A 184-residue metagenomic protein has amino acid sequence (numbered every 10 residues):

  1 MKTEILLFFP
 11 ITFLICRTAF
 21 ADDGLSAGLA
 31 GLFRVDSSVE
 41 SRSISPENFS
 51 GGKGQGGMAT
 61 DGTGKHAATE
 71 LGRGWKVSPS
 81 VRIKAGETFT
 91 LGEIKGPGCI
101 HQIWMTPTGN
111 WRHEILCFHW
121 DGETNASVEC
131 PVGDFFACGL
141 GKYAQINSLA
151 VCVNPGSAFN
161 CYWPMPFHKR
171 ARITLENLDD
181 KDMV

Functional and structural regions predicted by a protein language model:
M1-I5: Positively charged n-region of N-terminal signal peptides that target proteins for export
L7-R17: Bacterial N-terminal signal peptides
D22-V184: Beta-strand-centric surfaces of beta-sandwich/beta-rich domains
